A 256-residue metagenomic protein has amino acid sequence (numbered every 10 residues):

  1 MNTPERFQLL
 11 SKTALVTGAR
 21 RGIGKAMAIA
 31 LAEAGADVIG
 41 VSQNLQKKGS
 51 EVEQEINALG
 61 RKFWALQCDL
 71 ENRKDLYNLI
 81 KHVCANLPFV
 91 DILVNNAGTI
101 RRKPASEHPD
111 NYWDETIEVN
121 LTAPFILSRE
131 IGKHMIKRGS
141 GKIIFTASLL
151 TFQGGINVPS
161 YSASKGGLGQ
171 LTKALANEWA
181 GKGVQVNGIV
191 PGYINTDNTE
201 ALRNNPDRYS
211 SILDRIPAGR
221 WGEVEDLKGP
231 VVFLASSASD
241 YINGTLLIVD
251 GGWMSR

Functional and structural regions predicted by a protein language model:
R20-R21: Conserved glycine-rich cofactor-binding loop
A36-E51: Conserved glycine-rich Rossmann-like NAD(P)H-binding loop of the short-chain dehydrogenase/reductase
P104-A105, P109-I117, I212: Substrate-binding pocket helix/loop in short-chain dehydrogenase/reductase
F125, S140, R220-V249, M254: C-terminal substrate-recognition "lid" of short-chain dehydrogenase/reductases
S128, S164, T172: Active-site helix of classical SDR
S148: Residue(s) in the substrate-gating loop at a strand-loop-helix junction that position the organic substrate next
A180, Q185, I242-G244: Short, small/polar-rich loop/turn modules that mediate ligand/substrate recognition or access, typified
